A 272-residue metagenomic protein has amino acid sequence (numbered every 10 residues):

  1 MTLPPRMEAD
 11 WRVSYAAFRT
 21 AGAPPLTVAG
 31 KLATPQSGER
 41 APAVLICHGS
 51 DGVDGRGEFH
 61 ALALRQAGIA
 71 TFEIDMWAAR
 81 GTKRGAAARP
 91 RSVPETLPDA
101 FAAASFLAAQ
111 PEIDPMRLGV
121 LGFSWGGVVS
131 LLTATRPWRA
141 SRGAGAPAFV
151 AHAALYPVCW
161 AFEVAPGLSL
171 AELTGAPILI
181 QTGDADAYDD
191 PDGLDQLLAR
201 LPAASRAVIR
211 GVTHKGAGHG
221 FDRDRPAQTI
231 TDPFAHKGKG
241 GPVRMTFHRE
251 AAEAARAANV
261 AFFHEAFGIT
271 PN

Functional and structural regions predicted by a protein language model:
M1-E39: N-terminal cap/lid segment of alpha/beta-hydrolase-fold proteins
G38-A41, I46-R84, A161-F162, A187-P191: Short substrate-entry loop that stabilizes the transition state in hydrolases
I46-D51, S124, P157, G183: Glycine-rich His-Gly loop
P94-T174: Primarily recognizes the serine-hydrolase "nucleophile elbow" in alpha/beta-hydrolase and SGNH/GDSL folds
P166-G167, D190-L201: Short alpha-helix in the alpha/beta-hydrolase fold that links the catalytic acid
T174, I180-T182: Short beta-strand/loop motif that positions the catalytic acidic residue of the alpha/beta-hydrolase fold
A185-D189, H219-G220: Acidic catalytic loop of the alpha/beta-hydrolase fold
V208-N272: C-terminal catalytic histidine-bearing segment of alpha/beta-hydrolase fold enzymes
